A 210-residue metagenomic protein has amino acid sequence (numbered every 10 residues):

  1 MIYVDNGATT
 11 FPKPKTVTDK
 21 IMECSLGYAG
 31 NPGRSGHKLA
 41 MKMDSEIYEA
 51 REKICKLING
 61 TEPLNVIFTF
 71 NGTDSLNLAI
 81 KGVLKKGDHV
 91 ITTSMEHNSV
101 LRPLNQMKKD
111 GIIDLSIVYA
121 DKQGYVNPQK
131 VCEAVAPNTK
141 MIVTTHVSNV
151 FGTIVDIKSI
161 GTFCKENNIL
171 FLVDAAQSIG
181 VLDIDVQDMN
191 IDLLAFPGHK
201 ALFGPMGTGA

Functional and structural regions predicted by a protein language model:
M1-A210: Pyridoxal 5′-phosphate
